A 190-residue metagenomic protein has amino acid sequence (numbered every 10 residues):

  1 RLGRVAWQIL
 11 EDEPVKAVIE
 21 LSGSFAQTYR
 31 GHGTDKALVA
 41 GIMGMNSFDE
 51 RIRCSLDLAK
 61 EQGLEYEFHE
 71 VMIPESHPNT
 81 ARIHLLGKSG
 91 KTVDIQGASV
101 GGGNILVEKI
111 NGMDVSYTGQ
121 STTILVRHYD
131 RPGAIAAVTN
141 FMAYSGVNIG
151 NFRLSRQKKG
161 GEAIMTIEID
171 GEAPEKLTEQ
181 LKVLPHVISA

Functional and structural regions predicted by a protein language model:
R1-A6: Conserved phosphate/anionic-ligand binding catalytic regions in large, soluble enzymes, centered on
Q8-V18, M45-D49: Phosphate-handling active-site elements
K16-F25, G119-T122: Structural motif
L21-E61: A structural-propensity feature for long, helix-poor, extended segments
S22, P74, Q157: Positions that flank functional sites
T28-A37, P78, E162-G171: Short glycine/threonine-rich loop-to-helix capping motif typified by GTGT followed within a few residues by an Asp-Pro
I42, V71, L86, K91-A190: A conserved regulatory-domain signal marking ACT and ACT-like small-molecule sensing domains and adjacent regulatory
M45-G87: Contiguous domain-boundary segments centered on the initiation and propagation of an alpha-helix
